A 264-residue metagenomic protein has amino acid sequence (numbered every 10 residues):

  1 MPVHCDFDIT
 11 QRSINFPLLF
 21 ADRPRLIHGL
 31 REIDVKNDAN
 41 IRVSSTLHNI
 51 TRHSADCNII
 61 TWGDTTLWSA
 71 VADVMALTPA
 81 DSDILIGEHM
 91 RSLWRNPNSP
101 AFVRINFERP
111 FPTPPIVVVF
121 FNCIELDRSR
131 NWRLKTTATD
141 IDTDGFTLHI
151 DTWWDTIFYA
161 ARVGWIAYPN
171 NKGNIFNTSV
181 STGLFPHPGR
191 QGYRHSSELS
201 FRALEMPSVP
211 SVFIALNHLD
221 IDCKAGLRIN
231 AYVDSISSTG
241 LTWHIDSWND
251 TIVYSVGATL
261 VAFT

Functional and structural regions predicted by a protein language model:
M1-T264: Extracellular attachment/recognition segments
